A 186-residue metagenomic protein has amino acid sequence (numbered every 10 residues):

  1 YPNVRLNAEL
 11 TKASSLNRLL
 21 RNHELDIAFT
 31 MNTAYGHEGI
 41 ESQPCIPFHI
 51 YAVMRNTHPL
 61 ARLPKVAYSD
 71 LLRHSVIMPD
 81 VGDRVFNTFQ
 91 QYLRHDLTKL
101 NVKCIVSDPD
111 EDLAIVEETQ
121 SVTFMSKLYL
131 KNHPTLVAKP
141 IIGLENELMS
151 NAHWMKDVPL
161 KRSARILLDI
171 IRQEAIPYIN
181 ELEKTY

Functional and structural regions predicted by a protein language model:
Y1-A8, R94-K103, V137: A local structural motif
Y1-G36, V106: Central regulatory/effector-binding core of bacterial HTH transcription factors
L20-F29, I50, T98, V116-T123: Alpha-to-beta junction loops
M31, H74-D96, L160-L168, Y178-K184: Secondary-structure junction motif
M31-E38, T88-Q91, H95, P109-A138: A ligand-binding cleft/hinge motif common to bilobed small-molecule-binding domains
G39-V76: Flexible hinge/capping segments at coil-to-helix
E41-Y51, M125-K127, P134-M149: Short beta-strand->loop
P140-E181: A late-sequence structural motif
